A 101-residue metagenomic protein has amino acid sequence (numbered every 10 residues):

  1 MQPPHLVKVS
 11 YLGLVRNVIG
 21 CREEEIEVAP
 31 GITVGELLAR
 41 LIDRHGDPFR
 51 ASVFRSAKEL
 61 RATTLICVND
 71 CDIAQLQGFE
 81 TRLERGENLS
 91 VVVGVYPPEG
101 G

Functional and structural regions predicted by a protein language model:
M1-G101: Ubiquitin-like/PB1-type beta-grasp interaction modules and other compact soluble beta-rich domains
